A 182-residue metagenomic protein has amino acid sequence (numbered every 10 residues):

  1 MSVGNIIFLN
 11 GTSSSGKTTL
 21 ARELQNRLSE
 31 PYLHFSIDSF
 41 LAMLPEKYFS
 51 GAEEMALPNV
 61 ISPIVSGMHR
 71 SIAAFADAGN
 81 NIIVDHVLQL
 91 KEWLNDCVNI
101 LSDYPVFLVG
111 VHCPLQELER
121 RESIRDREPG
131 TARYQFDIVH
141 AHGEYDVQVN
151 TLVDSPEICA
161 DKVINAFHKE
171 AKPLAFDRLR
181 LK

Functional and structural regions predicted by a protein language model:
L9: Hydrophobic anchor at the beta1->P-loop junction of P-loop NTPases
T12: P-loop (Walker A) phosphate-binding loop of NTP-binding proteins
S15: ATP-binding Walker
T18: Walker A/P-loop
R22-G67: Conserved substrate/cofactor phosphate-moiety recognition/catalytic segment in nucleotide-dependent phosphotransferases
A78-I82, P105-F107: Loop/turn-to-beta-strand initiation segments
S102-R121, V149: Conserved phosphate-donor/acceptor-positioning beta-strand/loop module used by diverse small-molecule
R120-K182: Small-molecule kinase domains that catalyze NTP-dependent phosphoryl transfer to phosphate-bearing small molecules
